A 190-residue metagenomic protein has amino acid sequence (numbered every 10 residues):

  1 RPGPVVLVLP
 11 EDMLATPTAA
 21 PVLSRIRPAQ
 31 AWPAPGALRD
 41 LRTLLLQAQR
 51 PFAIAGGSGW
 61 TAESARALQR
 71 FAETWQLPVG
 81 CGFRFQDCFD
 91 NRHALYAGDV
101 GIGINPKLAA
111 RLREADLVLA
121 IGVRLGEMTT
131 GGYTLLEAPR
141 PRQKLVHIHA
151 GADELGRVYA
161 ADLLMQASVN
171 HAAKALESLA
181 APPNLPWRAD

Functional and structural regions predicted by a protein language model:
V5-V6, A20-P21, R39, A48 (+1 more regions): Phosphate/pyrophosphate-binding active-site segments
V8, Q76-F83, V146-H149: Short internal beta-strands
L9-L14, G57-G59, F85, L125 (+1 more regions): Glycine-rich beta-alpha junction loops
E11-P33, W187-R188: Aromatic-enriched
T16-V22, E63-A67, D90-L95, T129-Y133 (+2 more regions): Short acidic, glycine/serine/threonine-rich loops at helix termini
V22-S24, A65-Q76, Y133-A138, L163-L164: Short, solvent-exposed amphipathic alpha-helical segments in soluble enzyme and RNA/protein-processing domains
P33, D40-V118: Anionic-ligand anchoring segments at beta-strand to alpha-helix junctions in alpha/beta enzyme folds, i.e., glycine
G101-L155, A160: Phosphate/diphosphate-binding loops
